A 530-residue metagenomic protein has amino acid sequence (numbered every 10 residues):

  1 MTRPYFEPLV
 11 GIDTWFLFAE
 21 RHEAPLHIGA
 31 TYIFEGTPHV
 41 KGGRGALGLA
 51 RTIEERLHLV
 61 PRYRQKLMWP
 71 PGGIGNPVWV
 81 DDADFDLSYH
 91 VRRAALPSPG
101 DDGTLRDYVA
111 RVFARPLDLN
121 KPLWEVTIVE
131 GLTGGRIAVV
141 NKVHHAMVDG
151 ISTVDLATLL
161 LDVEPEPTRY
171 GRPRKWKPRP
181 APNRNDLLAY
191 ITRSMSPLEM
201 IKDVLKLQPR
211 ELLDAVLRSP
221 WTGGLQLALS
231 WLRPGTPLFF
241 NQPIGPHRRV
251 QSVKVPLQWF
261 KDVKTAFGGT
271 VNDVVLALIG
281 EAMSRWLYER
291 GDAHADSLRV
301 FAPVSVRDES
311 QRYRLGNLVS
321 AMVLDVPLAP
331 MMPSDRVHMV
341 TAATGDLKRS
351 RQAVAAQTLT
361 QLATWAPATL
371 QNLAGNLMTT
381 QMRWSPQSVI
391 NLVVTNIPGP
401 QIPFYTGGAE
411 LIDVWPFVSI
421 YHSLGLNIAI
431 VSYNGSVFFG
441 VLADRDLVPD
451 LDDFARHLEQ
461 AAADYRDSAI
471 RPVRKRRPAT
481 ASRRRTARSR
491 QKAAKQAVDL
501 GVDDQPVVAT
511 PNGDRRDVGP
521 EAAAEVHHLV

Functional and structural regions predicted by a protein language model:
M1-D13, A30-G45, A50-L424, I428-V502 (+2 more regions): Soluble acyl-CoA-dependent acyltransferase catalytic core bearing the H(X)4D motif
E23-L26: N-terminal glycine-rich anion-binding loops that anchor highly charged ligand groups
